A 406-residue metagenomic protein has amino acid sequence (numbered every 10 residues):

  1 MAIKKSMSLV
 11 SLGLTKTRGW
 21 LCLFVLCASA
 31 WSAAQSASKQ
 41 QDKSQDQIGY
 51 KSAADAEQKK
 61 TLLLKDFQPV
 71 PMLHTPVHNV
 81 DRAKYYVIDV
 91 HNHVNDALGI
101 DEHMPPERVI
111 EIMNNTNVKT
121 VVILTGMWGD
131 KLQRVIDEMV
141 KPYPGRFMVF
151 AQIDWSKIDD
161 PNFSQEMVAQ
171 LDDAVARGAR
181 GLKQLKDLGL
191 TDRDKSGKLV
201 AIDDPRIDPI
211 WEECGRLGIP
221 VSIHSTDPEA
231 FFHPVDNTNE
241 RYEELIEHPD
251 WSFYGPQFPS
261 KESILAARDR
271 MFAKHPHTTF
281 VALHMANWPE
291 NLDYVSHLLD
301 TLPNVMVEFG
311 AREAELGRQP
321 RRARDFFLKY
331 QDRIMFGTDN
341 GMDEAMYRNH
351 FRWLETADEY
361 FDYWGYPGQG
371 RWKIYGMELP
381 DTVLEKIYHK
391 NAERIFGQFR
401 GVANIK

Functional and structural regions predicted by a protein language model:
A2-L21: Bacterial N-terminal signal peptides that target proteins for export
G19-A30: Bacterial N-terminal signal peptides
A37-P142: An N-terminally biased module of ancient metal coordination in phosphate/nucleic-acid-related enzymes
D46-D66, K84, R193, E229-Q257 (+2 more regions): Active-site gating loops and adjacent loop-to-helix segments of metal-dependent hydrolytic enzymes
K51-P71, H78, L132-W251: Active-site gating/metal-coordination segments in enzymes
I88-N92, V121-I123, V149-A151, L182-K183 (+4 more regions): Hydrophobic faces of well-ordered beta-strands that scaffold small-molecule active sites in alpha/beta enzyme cores
D96-M104, L124-Q133, S156-Q165, D192 (+4 more regions): Acidic-and-aromatic substrate-binding clefts and catalytic sites of carbohydrate-active enzymes
P256-Q257, K261-R270, K274-K406: H/E-rich (His + Asp/Glu) clusters that bind or coordinate divalent metals
